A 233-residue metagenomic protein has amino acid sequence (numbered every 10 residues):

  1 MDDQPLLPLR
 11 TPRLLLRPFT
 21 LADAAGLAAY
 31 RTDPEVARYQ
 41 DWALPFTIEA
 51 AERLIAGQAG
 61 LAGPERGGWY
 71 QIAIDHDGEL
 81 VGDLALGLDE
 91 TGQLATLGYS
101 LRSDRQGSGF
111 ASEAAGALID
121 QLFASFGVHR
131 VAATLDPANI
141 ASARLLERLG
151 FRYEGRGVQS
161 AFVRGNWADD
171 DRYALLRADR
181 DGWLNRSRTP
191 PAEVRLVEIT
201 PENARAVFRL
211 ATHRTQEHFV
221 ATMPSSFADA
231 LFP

Functional and structural regions predicted by a protein language model:
M1-Y39, Q71-V197, E202: Acyl-donor (CoA/ACP) binding surface of acyl/acetyltransferases
Q40-L44: Short histidine-centered catalytic/ligand-binding loop motif
F46-G98, R102-D104, E198-P233: Acetyl-CoA-dependent GNAT
